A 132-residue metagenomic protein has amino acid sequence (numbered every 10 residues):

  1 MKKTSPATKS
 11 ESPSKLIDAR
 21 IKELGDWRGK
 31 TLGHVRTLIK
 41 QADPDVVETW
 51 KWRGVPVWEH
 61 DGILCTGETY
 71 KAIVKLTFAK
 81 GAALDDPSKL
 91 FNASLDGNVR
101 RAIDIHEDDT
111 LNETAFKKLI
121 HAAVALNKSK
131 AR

Functional and structural regions predicted by a protein language model:
M1-R132: Charge-dense, helix-prone N-terminal extensions
